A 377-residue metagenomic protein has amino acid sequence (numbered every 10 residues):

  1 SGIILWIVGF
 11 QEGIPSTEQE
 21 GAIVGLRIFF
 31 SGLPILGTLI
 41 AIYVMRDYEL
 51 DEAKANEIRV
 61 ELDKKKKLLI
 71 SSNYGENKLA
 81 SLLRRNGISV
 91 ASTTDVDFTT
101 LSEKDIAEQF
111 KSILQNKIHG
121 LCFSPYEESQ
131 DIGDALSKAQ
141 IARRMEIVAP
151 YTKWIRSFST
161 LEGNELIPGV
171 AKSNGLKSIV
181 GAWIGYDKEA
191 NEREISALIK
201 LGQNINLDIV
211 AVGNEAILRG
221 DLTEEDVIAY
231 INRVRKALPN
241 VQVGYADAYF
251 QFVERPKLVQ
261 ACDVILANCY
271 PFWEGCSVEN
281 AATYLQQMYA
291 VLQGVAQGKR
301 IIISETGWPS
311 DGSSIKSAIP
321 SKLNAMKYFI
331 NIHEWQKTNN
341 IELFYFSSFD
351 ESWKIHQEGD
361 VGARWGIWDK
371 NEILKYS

Functional and structural regions predicted by a protein language model:
S1-N77, L82: Membrane-embedded alpha-helical bundles of multi-pass transporters/translocases, especially carrier/permease families
R85-N116, Y126, I132-G133, S314-S321 (+1 more regions): Aromatic-rich peripheral "rim/lid" segments of glycoside hydrolase catalytic domains that contact and position glycan
I118-L198: N-terminal carbohydrate-binding/catalytic regions of secreted carbohydrate-active enzymes
L121, I155, V210, I265 (+2 more regions): Conserved, mostly hydrophobic/aromatic
L166-Q242: Substrate-binding cleft of extracellular glycoside hydrolase catalytic domains
I179, V234-V253, K299-E305, I341-W353: Aromatic-lined carbohydrate-recognition surfaces of secreted/lumenal glycan-active proteins
L207-D208, D247-L285, W308-P309: Aromatic- and acid-rich polysaccharide-binding/catalytic face of secreted or lumenal carbohydrate-active enzymes
C269-W273, V295-A325, S347-H356: Active-site clefts of carbohydrate-active enzymes
